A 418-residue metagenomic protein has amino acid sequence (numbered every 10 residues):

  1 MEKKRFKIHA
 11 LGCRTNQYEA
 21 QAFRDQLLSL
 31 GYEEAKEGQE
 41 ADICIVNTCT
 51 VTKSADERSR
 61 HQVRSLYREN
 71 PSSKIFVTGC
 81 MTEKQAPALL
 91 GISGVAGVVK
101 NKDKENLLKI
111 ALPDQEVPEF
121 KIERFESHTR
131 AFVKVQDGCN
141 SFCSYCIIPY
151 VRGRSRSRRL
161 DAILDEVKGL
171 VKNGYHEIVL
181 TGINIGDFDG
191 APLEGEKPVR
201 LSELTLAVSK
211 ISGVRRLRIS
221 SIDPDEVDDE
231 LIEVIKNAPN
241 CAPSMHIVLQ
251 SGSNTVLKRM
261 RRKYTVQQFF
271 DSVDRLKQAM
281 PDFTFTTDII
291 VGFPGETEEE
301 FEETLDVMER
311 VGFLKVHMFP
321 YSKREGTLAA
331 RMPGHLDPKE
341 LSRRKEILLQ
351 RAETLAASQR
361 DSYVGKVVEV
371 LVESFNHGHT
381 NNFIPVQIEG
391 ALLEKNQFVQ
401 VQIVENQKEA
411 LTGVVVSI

Functional and structural regions predicted by a protein language model:
M1-D189, R200, E230, C241 (+6 more regions): Proteins enriched for Cys/Gly/acidic motifs involved in redox and nucleic-acid/cofactor modification
N16, T52-A55, T82, P224 (+3 more regions): Alpha-helix N-cap/loop-to-helix initiation residues
I75-F76, K84, K172-E298: Conserved SAM/AdoMet-binding glycine-rich loop
E105, S141, G186, D225 (+4 more regions): Glycine-centered loop/turn positions within well-structured domains that cap or flank conserved ligand/cofactor-binding
I247, D288, M308, V316 (+3 more regions): Hydrophobic, well-ordered secondary-structure elements that form the walls of internal hydrophobic environments
E296, R310-F313: Contiguous mid-protein beta-loop-alpha structural module that forms a pocket-lining wall or clamp of enzyme active
E299-D306: Short, acidic/polar
R331-I418: Terminal RNA-binding accessory module
